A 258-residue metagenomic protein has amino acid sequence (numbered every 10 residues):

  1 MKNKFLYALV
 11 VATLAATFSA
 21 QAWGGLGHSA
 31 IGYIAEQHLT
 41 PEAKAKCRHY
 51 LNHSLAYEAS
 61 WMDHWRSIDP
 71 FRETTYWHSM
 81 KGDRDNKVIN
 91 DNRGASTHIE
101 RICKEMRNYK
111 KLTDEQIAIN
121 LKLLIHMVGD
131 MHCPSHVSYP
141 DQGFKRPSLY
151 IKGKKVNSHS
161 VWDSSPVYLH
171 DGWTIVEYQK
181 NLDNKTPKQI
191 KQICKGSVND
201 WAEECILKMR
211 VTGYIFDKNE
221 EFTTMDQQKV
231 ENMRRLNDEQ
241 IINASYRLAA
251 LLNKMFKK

Functional and structural regions predicted by a protein language model:
M1-A8: Bacterial N-terminal signal peptides that target proteins for export
L9-V10, A20: Cleavable N-terminal signal peptides
V10-A12, D69: Generic marker of residues within folded, mature protein domains
A15-S19: N-terminal signal peptide c-region/cleavage motif recognized by signal peptidases
Q21-M127, P134-K258: N-terminal, motif-rich segments that launch catalysis or mediate targeting to/interaction with membranes, typified by
